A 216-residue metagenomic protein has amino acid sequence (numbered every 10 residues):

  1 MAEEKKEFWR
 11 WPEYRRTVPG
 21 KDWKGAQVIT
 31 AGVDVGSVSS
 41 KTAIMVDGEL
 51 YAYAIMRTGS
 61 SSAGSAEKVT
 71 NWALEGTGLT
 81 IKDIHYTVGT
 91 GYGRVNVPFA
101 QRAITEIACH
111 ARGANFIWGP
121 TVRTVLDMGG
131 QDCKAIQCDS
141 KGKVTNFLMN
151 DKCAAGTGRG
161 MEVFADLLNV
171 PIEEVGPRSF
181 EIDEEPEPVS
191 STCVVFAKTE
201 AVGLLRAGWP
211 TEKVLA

Functional and structural regions predicted by a protein language model:
M1-Q27: Flexible inter-domain linker/hinge segments
P19-Y51, V122-G142: Gly/Thr-rich phosphate-binding beta-strand-loop-beta motif of the actin/hexokinase/Hsp70
G32-K68, W72, D151-K152: Short glycine-rich, Thr/Ser-proximal phosphate-binding strand/loop in the N-terminal lobe of ATP-dependent enzymes
A52-G59, T77-A108, I136, G142-T145: Short beta-strand-loop/turn "lid" adjacent to the catalytic site in phosphate-handling enzymes
G59-S62, K143-E181: Glycine-rich phosphate-binding loop plus the immediately following alpha-helix
P171-L204: Internal, active-site/partner-interface "lid" segment
T199-A216: Adenine-nucleotide phosphate-binding core of ATP-dependent small-molecule kinases
